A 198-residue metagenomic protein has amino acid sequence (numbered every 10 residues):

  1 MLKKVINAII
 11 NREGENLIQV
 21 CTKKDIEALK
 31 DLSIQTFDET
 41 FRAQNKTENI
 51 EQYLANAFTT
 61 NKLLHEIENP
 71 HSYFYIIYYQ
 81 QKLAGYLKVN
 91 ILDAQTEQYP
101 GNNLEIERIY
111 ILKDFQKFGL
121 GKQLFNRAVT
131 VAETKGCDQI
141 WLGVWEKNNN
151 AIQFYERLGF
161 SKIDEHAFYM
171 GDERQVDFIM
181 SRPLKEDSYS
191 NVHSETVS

Functional and structural regions predicted by a protein language model:
M1-G14: Acyl-donor-binding surface of acyltransferase catalytic domains
N16-I18: Extreme N-terminal starter segment of soluble prokaryotic enzymes
V20-I26, K30-A43, E51-D114, F125-R127 (+5 more regions): Acetyl-CoA-dependent GNAT
P100-L104, D138-W141, W145-I152, E156-L158 (+1 more regions): C-terminal "cap" of GNAT-fold acetyltransferases
Y110, F160-S161: Short acidic-aromatic loop segments in the C-terminal HATPase_c
L112-D114, F118, E146-K147: Active-site acidic-Proline motif in GNAT/NAT acetyltransferases
K117-T130, Q153-R157: Conserved acetyl-CoA-binding loop-helix of GNAT-fold acetyltransferases
F118, K135-D138: Short coil/turn segments at alpha/beta junctions that flank glycine-rich nucleotide-binding fingerprints
